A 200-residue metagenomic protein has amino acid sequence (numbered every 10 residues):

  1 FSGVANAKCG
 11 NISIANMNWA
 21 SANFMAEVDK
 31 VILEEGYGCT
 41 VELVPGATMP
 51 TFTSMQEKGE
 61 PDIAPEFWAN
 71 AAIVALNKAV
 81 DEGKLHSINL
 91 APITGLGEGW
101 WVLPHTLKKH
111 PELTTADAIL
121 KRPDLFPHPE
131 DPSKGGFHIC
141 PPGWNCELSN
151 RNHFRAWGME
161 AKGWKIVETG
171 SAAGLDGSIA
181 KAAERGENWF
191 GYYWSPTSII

Functional and structural regions predicted by a protein language model:
G3-A7: Sec/Tat signal peptide C-region and signal peptidase I cleavage site
K8-S21, C39-V44, K134-H138: Short, well-ordered beta-strand elements
I14-A15, E35-S54, K58-P61, G186-E187: N-terminal secretory/targeting leader peptides
N18-A20, H105-L107, C140-N145: Short coil/turn segments
S21-C39, H153-R155: Short, polar/charged alpha-helical segment
M49-H105: N-terminal segment of the mature folded domain
T53-S54, P61-W68, P141-I200: Ligand-binding pocket segment of bilobal, Venus flytrap-like solute-binding proteins
K84-I139: A conserved helix-loop-strand patch within extracytoplasmic ligand-binding domains of the periplasmic binding
